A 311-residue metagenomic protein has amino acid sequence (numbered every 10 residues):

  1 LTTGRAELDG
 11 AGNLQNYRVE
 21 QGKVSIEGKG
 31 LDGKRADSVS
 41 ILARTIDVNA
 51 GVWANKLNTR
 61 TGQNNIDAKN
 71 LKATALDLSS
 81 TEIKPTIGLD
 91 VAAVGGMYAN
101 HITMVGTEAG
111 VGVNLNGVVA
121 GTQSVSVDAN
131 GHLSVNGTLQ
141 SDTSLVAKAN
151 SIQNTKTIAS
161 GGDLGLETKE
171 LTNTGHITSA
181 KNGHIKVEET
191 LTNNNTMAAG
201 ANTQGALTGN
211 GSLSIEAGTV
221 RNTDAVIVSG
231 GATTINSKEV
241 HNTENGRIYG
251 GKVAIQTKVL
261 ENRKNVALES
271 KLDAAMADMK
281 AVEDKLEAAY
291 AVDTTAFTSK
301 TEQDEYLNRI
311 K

Functional and structural regions predicted by a protein language model:
L1-G230, T234-S237, H241-K258, R263-D284: Extracellular and secretory-pathway beta-repeat/beta-biased strand scaffolds
K271-K311: Extended amphipathic alpha-helical heptad-repeat regions
